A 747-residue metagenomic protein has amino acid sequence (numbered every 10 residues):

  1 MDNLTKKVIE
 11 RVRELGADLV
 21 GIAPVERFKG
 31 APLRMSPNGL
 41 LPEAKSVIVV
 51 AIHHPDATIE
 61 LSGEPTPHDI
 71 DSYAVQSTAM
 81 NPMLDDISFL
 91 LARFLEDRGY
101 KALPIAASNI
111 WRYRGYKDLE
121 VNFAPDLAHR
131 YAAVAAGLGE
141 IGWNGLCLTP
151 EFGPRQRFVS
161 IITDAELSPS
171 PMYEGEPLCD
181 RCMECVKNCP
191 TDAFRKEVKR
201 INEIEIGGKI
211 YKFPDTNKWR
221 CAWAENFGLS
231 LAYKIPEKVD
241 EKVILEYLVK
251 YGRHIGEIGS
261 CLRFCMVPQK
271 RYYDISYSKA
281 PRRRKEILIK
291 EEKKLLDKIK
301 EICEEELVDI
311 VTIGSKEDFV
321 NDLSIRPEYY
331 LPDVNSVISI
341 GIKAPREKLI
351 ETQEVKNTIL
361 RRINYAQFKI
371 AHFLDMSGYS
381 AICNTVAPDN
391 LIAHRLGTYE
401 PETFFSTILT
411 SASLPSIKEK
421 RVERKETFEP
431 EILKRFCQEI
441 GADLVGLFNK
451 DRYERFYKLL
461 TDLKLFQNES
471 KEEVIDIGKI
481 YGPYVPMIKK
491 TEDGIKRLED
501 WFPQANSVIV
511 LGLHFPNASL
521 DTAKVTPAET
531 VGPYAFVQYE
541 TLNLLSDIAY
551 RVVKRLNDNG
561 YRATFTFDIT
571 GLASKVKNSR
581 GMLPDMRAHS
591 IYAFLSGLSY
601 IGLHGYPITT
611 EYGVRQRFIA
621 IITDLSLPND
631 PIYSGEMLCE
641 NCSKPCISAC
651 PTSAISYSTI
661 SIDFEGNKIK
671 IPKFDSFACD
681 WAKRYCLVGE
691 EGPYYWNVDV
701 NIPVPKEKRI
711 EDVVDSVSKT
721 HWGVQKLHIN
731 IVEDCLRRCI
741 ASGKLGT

Functional and structural regions predicted by a protein language model:
M1-L84, K285-N364, F368, V386-P388 (+2 more regions): Non-catalytic, usually N-terminal nucleic-acid engagement modules in DNA/RNA processing proteins
R27, H53-P55, E166-S168, R271 (+7 more regions): Short, glycine-/Ser/Thr-/acidic-enriched flexible segments
A31, N38, D69-V267, Y277 (+3 more regions): Catalytic cores of enzyme domains
V267-L288: Domain-exit/linker segments immediately C-terminal to small folded modules
